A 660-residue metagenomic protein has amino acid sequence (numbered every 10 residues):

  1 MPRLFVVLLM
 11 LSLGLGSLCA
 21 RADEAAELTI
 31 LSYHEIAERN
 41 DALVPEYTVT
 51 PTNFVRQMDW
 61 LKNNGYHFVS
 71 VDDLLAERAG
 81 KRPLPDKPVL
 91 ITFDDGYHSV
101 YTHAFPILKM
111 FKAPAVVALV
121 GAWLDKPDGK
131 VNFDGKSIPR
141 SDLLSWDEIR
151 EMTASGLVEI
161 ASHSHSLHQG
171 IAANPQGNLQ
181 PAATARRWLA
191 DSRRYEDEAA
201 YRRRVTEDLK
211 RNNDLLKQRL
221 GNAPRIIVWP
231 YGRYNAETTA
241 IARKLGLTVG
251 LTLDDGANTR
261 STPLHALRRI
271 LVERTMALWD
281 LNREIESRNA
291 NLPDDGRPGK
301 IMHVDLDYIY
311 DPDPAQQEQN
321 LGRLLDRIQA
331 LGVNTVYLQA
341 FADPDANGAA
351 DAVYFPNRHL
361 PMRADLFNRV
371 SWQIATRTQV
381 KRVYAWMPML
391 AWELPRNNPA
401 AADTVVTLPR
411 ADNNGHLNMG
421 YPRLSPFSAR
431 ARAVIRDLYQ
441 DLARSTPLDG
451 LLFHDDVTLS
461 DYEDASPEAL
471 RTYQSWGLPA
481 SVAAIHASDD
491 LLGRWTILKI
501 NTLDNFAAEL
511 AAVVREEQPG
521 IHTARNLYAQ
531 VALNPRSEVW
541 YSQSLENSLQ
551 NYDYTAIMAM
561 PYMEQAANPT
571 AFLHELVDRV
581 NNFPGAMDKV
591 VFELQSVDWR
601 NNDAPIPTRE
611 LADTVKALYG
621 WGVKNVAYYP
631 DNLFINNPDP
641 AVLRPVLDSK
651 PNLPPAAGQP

Functional and structural regions predicted by a protein language model:
L31-E38, K87-V89, K109-R233, L267 (+1 more regions): Metal-dependent polysaccharide deacetylase catalytic core of the NodB/CE4 family, i.e., the active-site-bearing domain
T50-V69, Q319-A346, S445-G450, S548-Y554 (+1 more regions): Catalytic domains of carbohydrate-active enzymes, especially glycoside hydrolases
L84-D86, D94, S99-K109, G322-L325 (+3 more regions): Aromatic-lined substrate-binding rim segments of carbohydrate-active enzymes
V131-S137, R297-Q316, Y384-T446: Active-site-adjacent "subsite" loops/lids of carbohydrate-active enzymes
L167, P175-Y201, R327, L408-M563: Polysaccharide-binding and catalytic clefts of secreted carbohydrate-active enzymes
R233-R269, E393-P395, D461, H522-P561 (+1 more regions): Substrate-binding cleft/loops of secretory-pathway carbohydrate-active enzymes
L253, A257-N258, N334, Q339 (+3 more regions): Substrate-binding cleft of secreted/luminal carbohydrate-active enzymes
T335-Y337, L366-G415, L452-T458, G520: Glycine-rich, aromatic-flanked loop segments that form ligand/cofactor-binding clefts across common enzyme folds
